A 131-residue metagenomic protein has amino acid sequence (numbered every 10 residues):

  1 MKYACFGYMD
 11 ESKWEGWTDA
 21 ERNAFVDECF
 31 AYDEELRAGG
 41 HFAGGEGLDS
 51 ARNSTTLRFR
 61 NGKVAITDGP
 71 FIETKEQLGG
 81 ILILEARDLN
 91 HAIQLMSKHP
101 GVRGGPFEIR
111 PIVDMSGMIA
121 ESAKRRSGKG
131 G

Functional and structural regions predicted by a protein language model:
M1-G131: Conserved, structured core segments of small domains
